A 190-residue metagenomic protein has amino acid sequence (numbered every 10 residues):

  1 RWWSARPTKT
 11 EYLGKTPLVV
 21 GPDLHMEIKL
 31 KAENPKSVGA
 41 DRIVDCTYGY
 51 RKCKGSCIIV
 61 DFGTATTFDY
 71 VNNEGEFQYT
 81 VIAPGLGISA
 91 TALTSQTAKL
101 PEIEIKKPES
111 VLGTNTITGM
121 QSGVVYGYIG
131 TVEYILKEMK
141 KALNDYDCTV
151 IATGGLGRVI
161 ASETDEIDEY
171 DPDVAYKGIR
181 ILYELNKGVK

Functional and structural regions predicted by a protein language model:
R1-I58, N73-K190: Nucleotide/phosphate-binding catalytic cleft detector across ATP-hydrolyzing and phosphate-transferring enzymes
T66-V71: Short beta-strand scaffold segments in enzyme catalytic cores
